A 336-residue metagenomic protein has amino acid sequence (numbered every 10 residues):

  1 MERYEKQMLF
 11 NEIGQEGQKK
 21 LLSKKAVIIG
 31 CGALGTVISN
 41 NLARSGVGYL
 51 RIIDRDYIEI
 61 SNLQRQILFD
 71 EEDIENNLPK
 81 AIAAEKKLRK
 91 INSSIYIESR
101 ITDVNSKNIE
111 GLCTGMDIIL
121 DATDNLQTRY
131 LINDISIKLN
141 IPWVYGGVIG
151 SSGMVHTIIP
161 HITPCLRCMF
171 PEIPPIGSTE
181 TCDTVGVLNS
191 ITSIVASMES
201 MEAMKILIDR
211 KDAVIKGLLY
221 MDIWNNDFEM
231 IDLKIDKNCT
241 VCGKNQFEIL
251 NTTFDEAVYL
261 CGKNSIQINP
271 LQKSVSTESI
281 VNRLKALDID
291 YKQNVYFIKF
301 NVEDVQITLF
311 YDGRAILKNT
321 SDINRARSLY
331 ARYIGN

Functional and structural regions predicted by a protein language model:
M1-N336: Adenine nucleotide-associated cytosolic modules
